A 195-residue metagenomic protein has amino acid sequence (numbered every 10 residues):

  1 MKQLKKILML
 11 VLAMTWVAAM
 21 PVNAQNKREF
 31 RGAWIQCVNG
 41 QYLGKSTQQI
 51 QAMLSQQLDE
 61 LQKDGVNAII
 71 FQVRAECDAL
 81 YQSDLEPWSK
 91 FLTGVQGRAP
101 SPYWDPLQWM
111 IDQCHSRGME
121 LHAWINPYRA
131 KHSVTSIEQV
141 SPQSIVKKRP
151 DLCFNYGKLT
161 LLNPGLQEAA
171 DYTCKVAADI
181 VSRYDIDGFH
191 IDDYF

Functional and structural regions predicted by a protein language model:
M1-M9: Bacterial N-terminal signal peptides that target proteins for export
M9-P21: Hydrophobic h-region of N-terminal signal peptides that target proteins for export in Gram-negative bacteria
R28-F30, W34-Q36, G40-A52, A123 (+1 more regions): Active-site-adjacent "subsite" loops/lids of carbohydrate-active enzymes
K45-D64, F91-R117, D171-K175: Aromatic- and glycine-enriched glycan-recognition loops and surfaces that form the carbohydrate-binding subsites
V66, D185-I186: A structural motif
V66-P102: Aromatic-lined carbohydrate-binding/catalytic grooves of carbohydrate-active enzymes
